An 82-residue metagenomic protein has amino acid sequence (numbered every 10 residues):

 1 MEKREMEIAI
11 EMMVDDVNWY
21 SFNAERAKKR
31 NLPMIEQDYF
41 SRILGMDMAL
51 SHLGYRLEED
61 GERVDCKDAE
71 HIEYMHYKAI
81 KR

Functional and structural regions predicted by a protein language model:
M1-Q37, M75-Y77: N-terminal acidic leader/helix
P33-Y77: Short, charge-rich amphipathic interface segments used for partner binding and complex assembly
